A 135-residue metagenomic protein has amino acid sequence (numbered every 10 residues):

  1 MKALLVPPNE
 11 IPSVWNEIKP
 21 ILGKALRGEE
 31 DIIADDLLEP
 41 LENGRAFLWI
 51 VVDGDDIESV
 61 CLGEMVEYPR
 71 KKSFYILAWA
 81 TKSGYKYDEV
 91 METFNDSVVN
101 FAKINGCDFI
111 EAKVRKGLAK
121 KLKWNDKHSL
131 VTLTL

Functional and structural regions predicted by a protein language model:
M1-I32: Short amphipathic alpha-helix that is part of the acyltransferase structural core
M1-K2, V6-I11, E111-L135: Terminal substrate-recognition subdomain of acyl/acetyltransferases
R27-L48: Active-site rim helix/loop that mediates acceptor-substrate recognition in acyltransferases
I32-L37, V60-L62, D96-V98, D108: Residue-level detector of functional hotspots within protein domains
E42-N43, F47, F101, K123-K127: Short alpha-helical interface elements
R45-Y85: Conserved donor-binding loop and adjoining core beta-sheet/short helix segment in diverse acyl/aminoacyl transferases
P69-L122: Acyl-donor binding region in acyl/amide transferases
